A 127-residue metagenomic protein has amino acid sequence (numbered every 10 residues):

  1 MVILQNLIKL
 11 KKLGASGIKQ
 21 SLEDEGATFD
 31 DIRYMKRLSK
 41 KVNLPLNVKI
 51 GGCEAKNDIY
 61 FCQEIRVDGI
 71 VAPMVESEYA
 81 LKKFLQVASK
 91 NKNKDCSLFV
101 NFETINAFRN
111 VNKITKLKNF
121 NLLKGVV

Functional and structural regions predicted by a protein language model:
M1-L46, I50-N57, Q63-E64: Conserved N-terminal beta1-alpha1 strand-loop-helix module at the mouth
M1-V2, E25, D30, L98 (+2 more regions): Long hydrophobic alpha-helices with heptad-repeat/coiled-coil character
I3, E64-K82: Short N-terminal secondary-structure initiator segments
L13-G17, E64-G69, S89, K118-V126: Glycine-enriched alpha-helix->loop->beta-strand junction motifs that scaffold or abut catalytic
S16-Q20, L46-I50, I70-A72, L98-F102 (+1 more regions): Hydrophobic faces of well-ordered beta-strands that scaffold small-molecule active sites in alpha/beta enzyme cores
E23-L38, G52-I59, M74-S97, A107-N112: Active-site-adjacent beta->alpha loops and helix N-cap segments on the catalytic face of soluble alpha/beta enzymes
V42-L44, K94-C96, N121-L123: Short coil/turn connectors at secondary-structure junctions
N106-L122: Short amphipathic alpha-helices and their capping/turn segments at secondary-structure boundaries
